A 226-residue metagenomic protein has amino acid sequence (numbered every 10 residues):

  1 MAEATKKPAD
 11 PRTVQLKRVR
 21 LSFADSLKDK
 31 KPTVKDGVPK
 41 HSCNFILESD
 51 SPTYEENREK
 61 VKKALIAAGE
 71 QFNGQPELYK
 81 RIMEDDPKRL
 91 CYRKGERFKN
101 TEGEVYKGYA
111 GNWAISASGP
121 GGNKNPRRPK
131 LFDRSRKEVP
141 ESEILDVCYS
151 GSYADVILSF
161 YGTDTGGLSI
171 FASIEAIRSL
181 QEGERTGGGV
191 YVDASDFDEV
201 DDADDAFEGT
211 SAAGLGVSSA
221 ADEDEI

Functional and structural regions predicted by a protein language model:
M1-P120: OB-fold ssDNA-binding interfaces and closely related basic DNA-contact patches used across DNA replication/repair
M1-T13, E184-I226: Acidic, gly/ser/pro-rich intrinsically disordered tails
K40-S42, A110-N112, G151-D155, S169-I174: Extracellular structured ligand-interaction cores
E59-A64, F132-R136, G188-V200: Short intrinsically disordered coil segments
G111-S142: Glycine-aromatic-enriched beta-strand/loop faces of beta-sandwich-type recognition domains, especially lectin-like
F132-Y153, Y161-F171: Exposed beta-sheet edge/beta-hairpin loop segments within beta-rich domains
D164-R185: OB-fold/S1-family single-stranded nucleic acid-binding modules
